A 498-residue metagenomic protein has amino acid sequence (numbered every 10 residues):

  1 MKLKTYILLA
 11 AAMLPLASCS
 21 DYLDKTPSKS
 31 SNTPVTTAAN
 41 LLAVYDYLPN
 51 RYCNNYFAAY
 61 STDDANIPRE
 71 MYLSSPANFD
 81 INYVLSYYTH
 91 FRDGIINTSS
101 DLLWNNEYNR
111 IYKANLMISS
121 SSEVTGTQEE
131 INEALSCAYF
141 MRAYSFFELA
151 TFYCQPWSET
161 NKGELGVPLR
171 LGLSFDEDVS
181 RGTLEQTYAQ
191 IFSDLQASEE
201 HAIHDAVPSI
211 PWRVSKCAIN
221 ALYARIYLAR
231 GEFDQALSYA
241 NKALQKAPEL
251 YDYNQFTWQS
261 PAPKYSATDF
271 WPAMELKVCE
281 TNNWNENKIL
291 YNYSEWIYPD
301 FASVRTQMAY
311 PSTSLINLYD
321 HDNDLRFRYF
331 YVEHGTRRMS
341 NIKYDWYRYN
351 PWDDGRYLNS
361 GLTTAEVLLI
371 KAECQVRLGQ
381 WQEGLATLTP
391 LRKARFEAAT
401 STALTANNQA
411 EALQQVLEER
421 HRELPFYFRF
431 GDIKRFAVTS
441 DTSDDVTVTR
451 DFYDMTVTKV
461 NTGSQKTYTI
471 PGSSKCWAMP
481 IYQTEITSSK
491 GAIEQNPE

Functional and structural regions predicted by a protein language model:
C19-I67, I316-D322, A399-T400, T442-E498: Membrane-proximal, proline-rich intrinsically disordered regions
L48-Y56, R230-G231, L237-T364, E411-T447 (+2 more regions): Extended ligand-binding clefts on enzyme/binding-domain cores
D80-Y153, G182, L195, E199-V207 (+3 more regions): Conserved, well-structured interaction surfaces
I111-A114, Y188, L195, A240 (+2 more regions): Inward-facing hydrophobic residues that define packing positions of alpha-helical scaffold repeats
